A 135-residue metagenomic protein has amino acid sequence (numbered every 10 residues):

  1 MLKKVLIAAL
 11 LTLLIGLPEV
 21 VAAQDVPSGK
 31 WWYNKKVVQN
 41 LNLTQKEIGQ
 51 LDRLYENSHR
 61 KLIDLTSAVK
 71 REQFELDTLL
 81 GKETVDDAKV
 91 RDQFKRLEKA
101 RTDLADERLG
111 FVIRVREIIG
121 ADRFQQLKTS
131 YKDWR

Functional and structural regions predicted by a protein language model:
M1-I7: Bacterial N-terminal signal peptides that target proteins for export
V5, V20-V21: Short hydrophobic transmembrane-like helices used for membrane targeting/insertion
A8-G16: Bacterial N-terminal signal peptides
V21-R135: Charge-rich (acidic/polar
